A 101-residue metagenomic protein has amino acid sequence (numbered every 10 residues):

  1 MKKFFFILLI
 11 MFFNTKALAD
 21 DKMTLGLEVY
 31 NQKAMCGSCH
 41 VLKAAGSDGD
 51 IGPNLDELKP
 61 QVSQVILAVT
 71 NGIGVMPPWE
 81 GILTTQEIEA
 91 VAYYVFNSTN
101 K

Functional and structural regions predicted by a protein language model:
F4-F13: Sec-dependent N-terminal signal peptides
N14-N31, Q64: Electrostatic cytochrome c docking/interface patches
D21, G46, N97-K101: Inter-heme linker and motif-flanking segments adjacent to c-type heme-binding CXXCH motifs in c-type cytochromes
L27-E28, G37-I73, I82: Gly/Gly-Pro-rich "capping" loops immediately C-terminal to redox-active cysteine motifs in periplasmic/lumenal
N31, P60, T70, G74 (+1 more regions): Sec-exported extracytoplasmic/periplasmic mature domains
N31-V41, G74-P77, E89-Y93: C-type cytochrome heme c attachment motif
G81-K101: C-terminal capping alpha-helices of c-type cytochrome domains
